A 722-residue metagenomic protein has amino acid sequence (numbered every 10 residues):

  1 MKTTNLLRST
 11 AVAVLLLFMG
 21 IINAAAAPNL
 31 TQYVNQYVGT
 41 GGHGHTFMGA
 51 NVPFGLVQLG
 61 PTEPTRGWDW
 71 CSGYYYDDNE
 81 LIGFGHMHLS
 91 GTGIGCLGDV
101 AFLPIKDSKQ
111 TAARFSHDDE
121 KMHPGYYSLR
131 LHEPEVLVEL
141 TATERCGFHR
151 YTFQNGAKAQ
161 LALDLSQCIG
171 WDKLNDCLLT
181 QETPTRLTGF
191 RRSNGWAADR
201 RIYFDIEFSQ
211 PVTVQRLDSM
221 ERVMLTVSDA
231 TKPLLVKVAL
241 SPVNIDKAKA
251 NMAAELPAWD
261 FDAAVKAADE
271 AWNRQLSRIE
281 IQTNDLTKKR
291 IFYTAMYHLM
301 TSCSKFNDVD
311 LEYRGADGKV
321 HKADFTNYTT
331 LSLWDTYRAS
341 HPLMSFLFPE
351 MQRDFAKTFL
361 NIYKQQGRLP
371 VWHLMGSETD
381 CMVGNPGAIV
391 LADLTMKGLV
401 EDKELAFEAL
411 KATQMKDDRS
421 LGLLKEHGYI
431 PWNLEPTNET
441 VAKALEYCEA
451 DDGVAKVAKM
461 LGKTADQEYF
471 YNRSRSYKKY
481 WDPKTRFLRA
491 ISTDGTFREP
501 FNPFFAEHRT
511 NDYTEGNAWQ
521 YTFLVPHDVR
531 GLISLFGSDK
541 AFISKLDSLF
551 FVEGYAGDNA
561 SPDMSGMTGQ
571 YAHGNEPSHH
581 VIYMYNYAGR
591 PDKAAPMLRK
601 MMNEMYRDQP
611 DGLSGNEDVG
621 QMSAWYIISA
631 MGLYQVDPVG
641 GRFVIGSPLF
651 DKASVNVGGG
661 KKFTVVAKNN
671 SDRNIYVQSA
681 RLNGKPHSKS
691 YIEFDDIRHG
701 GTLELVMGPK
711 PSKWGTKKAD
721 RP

Functional and structural regions predicted by a protein language model:
M1-S9: Positively charged n-region of N-terminal signal peptides that target proteins for export
T10-I21: Bacterial N-terminal signal peptides
A26-I389, D393-L445, G453, A458-K479 (+8 more regions): Accessory carbohydrate-recognition regions in carbohydrate-active enzymes
A450: ATP-dependent phospho-/nucleotidyl transfer catalytic cores
